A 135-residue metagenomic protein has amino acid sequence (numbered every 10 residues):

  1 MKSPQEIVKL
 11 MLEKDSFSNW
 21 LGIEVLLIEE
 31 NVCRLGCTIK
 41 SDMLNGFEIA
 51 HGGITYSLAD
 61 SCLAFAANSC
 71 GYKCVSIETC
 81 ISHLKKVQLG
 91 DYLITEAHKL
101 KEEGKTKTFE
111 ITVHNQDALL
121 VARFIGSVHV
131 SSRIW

Functional and structural regions predicted by a protein language model:
M1-S16: Extreme N-terminal tail/first-helix region
K2, V87-L89, L100-W135: HotDog/MaoC-like acyl-thioester-processing domains
F17-A50: Catalytic strand-loop segment that frames the active site of acyl-thioester-processing enzymes
N19-L21, N31-C33, K73-T79, K107-F109 (+1 more regions): A generic structural signal for short beta-strands and their flanking turns/coil linkers
G36-T38, E96, E110: Beta-strand residues in well-ordered beta-sheet regions across diverse protein folds
C37-I39, H83, V130: Hydrophobic residues in beta-strands and at strand termini
N45-A64: Compact, glycine-rich, soluble single-domain proteins
A64-L93, K99: Hydrophobic beta-strand-centered segment that forms part of the acyl-chain substrate-binding groove
